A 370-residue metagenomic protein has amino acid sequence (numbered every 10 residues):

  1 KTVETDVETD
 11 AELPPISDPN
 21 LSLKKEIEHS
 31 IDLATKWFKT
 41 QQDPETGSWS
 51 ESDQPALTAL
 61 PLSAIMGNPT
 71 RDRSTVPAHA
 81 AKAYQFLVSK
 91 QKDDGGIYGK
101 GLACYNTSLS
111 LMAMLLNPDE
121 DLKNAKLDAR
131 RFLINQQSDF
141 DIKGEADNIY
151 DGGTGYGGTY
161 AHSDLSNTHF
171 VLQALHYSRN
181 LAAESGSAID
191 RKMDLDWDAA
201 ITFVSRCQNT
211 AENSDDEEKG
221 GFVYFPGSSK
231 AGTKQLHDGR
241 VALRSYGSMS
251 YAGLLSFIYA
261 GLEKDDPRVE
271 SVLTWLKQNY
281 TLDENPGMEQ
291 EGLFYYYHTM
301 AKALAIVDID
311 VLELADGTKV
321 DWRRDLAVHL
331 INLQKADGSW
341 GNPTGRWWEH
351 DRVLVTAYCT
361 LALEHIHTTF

Functional and structural regions predicted by a protein language model:
K1-F370: Preference for long, amphipathic alpha-helical scaffolds in soluble/luminal domains and all-alpha bundles
